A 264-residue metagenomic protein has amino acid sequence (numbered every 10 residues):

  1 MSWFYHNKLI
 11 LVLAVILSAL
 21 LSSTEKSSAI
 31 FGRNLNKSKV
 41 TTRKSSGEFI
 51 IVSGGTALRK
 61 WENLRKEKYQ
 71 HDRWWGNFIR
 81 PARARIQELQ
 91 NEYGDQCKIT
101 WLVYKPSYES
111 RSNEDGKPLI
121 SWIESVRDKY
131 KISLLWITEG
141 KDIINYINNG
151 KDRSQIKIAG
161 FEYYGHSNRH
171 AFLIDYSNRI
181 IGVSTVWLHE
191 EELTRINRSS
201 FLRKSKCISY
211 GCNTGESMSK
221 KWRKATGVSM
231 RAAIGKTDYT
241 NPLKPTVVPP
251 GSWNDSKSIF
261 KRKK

Functional and structural regions predicted by a protein language model:
S2-V12: Bacterial N-terminal signal peptides that target proteins for export
V12-S22: Bacterial N-terminal signal peptides
S27-G32: Boundary at the C-terminal end of the N-terminal hydrophobic targeting segment
R33-I143: A domain-level signal for caspase-like cysteine endopeptidase catalytic cores and their zymogen-processing architecture
S45-G47, Q96-I99, R153-I158, L202-K204: A general structural motif
A82-N91, N145-S154, H189-S200: Short, basic/hydrophobic alpha-helical segments
I158-P242: Catalytic cores of nucleophile-dependent amide-cleaving enzymes
A232-K264: Caspase-like cysteine protease fold
